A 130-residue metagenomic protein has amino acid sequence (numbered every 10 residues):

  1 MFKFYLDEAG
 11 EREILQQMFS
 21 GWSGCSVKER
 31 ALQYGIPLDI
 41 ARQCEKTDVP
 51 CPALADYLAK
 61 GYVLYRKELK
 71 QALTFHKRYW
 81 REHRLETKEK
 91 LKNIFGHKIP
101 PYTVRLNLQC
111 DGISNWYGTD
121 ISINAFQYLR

Functional and structural regions predicted by a protein language model:
M1-R78: N-terminal low-structure segments adjacent to metalloprotease catalytic domains across cellular compartments
D7, S122-A125: Helix N-cap / beta->alpha transition motif
V27, A125-L129: Short, surface-exposed linear patches
Y57-I121, L129: Auxiliary, metal-adjacent structural segments of Zn-dependent hydrolase domains
